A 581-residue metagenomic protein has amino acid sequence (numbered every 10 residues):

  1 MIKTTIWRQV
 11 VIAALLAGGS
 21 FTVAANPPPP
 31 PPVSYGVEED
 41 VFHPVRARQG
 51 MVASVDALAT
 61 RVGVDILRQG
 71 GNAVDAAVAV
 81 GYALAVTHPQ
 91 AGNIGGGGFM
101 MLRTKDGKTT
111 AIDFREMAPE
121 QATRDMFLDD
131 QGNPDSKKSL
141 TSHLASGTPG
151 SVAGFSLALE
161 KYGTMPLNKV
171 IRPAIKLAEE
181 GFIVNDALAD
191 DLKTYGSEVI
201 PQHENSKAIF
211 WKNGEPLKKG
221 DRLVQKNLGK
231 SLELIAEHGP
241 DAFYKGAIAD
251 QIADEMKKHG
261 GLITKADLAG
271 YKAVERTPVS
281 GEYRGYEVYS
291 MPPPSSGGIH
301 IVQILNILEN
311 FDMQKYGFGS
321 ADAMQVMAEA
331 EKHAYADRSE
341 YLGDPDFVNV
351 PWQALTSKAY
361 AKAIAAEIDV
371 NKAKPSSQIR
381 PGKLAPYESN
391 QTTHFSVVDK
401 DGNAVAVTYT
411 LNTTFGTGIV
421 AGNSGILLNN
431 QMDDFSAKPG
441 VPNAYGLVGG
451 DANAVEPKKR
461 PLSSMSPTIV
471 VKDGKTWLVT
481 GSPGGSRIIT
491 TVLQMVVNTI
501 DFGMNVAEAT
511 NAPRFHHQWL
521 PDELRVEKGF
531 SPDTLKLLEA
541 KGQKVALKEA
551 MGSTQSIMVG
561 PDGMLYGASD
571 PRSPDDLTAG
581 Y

Functional and structural regions predicted by a protein language model:
M1-V11: Bacterial N-terminal signal peptides that target proteins for export
Q9-S20: Bacterial N-terminal signal peptides
N26-R61, A73-V74, V78-G239, F243-K245 (+3 more regions): Noncatalytic scaffold domains of N-terminal-nucleophile
P30, F311-L411, N423-S424, P439-G440 (+1 more regions): Internal maturation/activation junctions in enzymes
I66-L67, A153-K161, H238-K245, D250 (+1 more regions): Alpha-helical support elements that line or immediately flank enzyme active sites and cofactor-binding pockets
V86-A111, L262-T264, A404-K472, F502 (+1 more regions): Active-site rim segments in enzyme catalytic domains, especially the processed small/beta chain of N-terminal
I263-R284, K358-Y387, L428-P467: Active-site Gly/Thr loop motif
K438, K459, D501-E549: Extended C-terminal subregions enriched in glycine
